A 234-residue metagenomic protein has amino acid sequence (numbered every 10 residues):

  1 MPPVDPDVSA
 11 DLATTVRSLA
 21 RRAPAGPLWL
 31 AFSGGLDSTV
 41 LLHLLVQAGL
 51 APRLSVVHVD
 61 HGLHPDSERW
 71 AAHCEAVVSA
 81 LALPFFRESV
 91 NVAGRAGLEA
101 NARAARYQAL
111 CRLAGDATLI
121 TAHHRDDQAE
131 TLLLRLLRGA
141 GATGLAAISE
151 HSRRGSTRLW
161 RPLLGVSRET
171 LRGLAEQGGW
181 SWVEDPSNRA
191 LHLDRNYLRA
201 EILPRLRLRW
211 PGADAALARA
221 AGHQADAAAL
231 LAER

Functional and structural regions predicted by a protein language model:
M1-P2, A213: Non-transmembrane alpha-helical oligomerization segments
P2-P204: Core alpha/beta nucleotide-donor-binding catalytic domains of modification enzymes
L193-R234: ATP/NTP-dependent adenylation/nucleotidyl-transfer catalytic domains that generate, transfer, or process NMP-activated
